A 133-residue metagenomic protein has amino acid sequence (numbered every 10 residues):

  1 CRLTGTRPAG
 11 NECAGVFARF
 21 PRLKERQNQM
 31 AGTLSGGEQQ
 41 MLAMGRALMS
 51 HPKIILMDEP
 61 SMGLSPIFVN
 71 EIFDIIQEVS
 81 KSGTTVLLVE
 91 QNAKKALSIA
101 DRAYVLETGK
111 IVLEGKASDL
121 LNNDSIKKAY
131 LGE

Functional and structural regions predicted by a protein language model:
C1-N11, R19-K24, N28, E133: ABC-type ATPase nucleotide-binding domains, specifically the catalytic core motifs of the NBD
M30-L34, E38: Conserved ABC ATPase signature
A47-L48: ABC ATPase C-loop
H51: Conserved catalytic motifs of ABC-family nucleotide-binding domains
I55-E59: Catalytic Walker B motif of ABC-type/P-loop ATPase nucleotide-binding domains
N70-S82: Helical segment within the ABC ATPase nucleotide-binding domain
R102, E114: Short, glycine/charged-rich "phosphate-handling" switch motifs in NTP-dependent and phosphotransfer domains
